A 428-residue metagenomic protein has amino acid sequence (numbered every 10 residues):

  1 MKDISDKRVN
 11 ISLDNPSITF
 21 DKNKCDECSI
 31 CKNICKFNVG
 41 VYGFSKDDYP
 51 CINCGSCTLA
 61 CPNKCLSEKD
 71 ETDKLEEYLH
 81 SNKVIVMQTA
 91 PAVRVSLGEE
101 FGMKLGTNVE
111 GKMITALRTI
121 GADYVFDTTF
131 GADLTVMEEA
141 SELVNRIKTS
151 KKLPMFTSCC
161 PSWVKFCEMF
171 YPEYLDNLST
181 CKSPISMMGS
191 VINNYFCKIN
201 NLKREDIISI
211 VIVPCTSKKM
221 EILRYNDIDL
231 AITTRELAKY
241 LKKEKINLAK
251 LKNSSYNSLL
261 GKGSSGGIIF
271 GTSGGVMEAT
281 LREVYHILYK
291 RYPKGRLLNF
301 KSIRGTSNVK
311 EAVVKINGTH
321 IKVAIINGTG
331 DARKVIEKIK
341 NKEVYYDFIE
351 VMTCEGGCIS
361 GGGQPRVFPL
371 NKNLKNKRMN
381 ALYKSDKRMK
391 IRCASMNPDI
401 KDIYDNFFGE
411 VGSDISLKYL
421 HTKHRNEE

Functional and structural regions predicted by a protein language model:
K2-L13, S17-F20, K24-D73: Iron-sulfur cluster-binding cysteine motifs and their immediate structural context in ferredoxin-like electron-transfer
E68-E428: Iron-sulfur-associated redox domains of electron-transfer enzymes in respiratory and anaerobic energy metabolism
